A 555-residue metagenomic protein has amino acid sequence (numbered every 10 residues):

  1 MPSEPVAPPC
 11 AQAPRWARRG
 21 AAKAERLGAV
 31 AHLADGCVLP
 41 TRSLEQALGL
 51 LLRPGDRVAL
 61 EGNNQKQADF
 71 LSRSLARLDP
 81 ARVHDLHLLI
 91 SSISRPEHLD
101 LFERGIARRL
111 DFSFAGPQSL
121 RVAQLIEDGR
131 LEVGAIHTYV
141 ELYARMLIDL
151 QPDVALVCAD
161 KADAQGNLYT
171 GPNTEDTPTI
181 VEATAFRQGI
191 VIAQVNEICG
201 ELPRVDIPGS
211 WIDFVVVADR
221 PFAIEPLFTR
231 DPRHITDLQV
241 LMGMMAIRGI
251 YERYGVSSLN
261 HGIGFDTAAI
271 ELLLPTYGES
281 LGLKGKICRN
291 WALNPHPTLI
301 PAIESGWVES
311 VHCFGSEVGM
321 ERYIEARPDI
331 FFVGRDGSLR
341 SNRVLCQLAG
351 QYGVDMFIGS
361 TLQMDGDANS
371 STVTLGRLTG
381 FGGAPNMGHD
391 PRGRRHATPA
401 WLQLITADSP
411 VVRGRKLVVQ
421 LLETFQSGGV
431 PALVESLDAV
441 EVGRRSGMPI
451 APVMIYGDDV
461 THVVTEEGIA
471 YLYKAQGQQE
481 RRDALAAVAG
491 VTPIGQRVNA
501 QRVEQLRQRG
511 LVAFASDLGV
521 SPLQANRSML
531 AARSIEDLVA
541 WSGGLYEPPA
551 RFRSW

Functional and structural regions predicted by a protein language model:
P2-W555: Conserved alpha/beta enzyme-core scaffold
